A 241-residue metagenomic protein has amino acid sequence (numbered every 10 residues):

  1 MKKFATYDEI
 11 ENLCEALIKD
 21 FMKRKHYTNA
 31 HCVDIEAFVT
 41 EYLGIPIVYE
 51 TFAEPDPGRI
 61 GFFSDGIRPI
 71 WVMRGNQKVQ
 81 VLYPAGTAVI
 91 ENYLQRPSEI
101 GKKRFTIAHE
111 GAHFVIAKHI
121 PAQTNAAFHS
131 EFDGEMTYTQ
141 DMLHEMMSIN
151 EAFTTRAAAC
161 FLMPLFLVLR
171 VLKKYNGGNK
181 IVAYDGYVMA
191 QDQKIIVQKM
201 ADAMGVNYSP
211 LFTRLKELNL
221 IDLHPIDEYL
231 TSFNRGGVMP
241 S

Functional and structural regions predicted by a protein language model:
M1-S241: Active-site hotspot residues in diverse enzymes, especially metal/ion-binding acidic/histidine motifs
